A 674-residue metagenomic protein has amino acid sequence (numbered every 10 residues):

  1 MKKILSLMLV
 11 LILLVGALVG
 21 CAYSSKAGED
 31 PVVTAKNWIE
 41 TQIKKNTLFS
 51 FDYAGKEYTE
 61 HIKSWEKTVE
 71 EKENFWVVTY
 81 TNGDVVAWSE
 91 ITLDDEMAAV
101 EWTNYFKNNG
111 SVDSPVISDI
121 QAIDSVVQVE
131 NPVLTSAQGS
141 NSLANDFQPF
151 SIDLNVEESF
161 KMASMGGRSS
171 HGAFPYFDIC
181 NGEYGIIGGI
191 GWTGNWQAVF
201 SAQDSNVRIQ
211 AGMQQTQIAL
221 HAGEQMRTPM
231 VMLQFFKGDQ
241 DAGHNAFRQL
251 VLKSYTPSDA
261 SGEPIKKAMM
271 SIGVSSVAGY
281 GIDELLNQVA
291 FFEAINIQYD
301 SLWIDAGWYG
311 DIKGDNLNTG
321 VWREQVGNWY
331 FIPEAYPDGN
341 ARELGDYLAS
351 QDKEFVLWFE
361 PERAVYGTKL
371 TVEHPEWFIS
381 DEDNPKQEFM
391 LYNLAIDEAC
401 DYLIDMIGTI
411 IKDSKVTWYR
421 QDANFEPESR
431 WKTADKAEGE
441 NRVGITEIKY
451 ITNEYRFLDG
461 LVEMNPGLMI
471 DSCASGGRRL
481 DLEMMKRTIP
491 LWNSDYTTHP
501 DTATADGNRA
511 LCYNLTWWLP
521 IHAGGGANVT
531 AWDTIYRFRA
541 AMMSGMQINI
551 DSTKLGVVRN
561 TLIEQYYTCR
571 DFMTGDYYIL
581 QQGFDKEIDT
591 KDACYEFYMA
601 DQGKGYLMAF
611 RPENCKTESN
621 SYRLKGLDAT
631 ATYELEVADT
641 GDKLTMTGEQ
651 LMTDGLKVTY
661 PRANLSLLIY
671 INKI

Functional and structural regions predicted by a protein language model:
M1-L7: Positively charged n-region of N-terminal signal peptides that target proteins for export
A17-E29: Sec-dependent signal peptide cleavage junction
G28-S205, Q214-T216, T632-T640: Polysaccharide-binding surfaces and accessory modules of carbohydrate-active proteins
N104-F106, L348-S350, E398-L482, I489-P490 (+2 more regions): Active-site and adjacent substrate-binding regions of carbohydrate-active enzymes
I218-K237, N664-N672: Short Pro-Gly-centered flexible turn/kink motifs
K267-D405, W418, E428, D435: Aromatic-lined carbohydrate-binding/catalytic grooves of carbohydrate-active enzymes
N453-L644, V658-Y660, L665-L667: Active-site-proximal substrate-binding groove within the catalytic cores of carbohydrate-active enzymes
